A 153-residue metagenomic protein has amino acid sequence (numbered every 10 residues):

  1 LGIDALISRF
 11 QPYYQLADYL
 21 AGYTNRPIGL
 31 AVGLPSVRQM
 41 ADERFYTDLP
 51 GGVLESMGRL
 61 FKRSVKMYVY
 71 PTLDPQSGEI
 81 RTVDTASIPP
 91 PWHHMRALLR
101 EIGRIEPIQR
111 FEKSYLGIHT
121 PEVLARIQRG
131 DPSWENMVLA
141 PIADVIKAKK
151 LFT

Functional and structural regions predicted by a protein language model:
L1-T153: Nucleotidyltransferase catalytic core that binds NTPs
